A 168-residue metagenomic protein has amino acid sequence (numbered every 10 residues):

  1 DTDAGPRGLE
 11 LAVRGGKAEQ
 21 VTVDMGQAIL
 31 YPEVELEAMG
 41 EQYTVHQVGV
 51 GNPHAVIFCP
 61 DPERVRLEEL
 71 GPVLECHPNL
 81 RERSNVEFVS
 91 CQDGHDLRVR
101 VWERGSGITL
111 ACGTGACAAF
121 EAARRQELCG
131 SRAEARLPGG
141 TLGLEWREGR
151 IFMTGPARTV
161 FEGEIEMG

Functional and structural regions predicted by a protein language model:
D1-L110, A118-G168: Active-site proximal loop and beta-alpha junction motif in alpha/beta enzyme cores
